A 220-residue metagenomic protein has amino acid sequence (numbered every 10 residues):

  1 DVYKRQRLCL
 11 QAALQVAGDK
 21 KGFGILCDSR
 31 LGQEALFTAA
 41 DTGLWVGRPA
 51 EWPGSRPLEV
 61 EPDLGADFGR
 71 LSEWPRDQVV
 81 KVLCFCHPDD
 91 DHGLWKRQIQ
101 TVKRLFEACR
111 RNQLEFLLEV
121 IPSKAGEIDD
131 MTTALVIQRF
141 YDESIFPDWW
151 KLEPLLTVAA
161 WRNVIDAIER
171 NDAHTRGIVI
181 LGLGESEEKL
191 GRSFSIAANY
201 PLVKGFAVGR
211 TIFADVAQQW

Functional and structural regions predicted by a protein language model:
V2-Y3: Short, small-residue-biased leader/transition segments that mark boundaries at the very start of proteins
L8-A17, A39, L64-V79, L94-W95 (+6 more regions): Alpha/beta enzyme core
A17-D67: Active-site cofactor/substrate anionic-group-binding motifs, chiefly glycine- and Lys/Arg-rich phosphate-binding loops
F23-L26, G47, D77-C86: N-terminal substrate-binding region of glycoside hydrolase catalytic domains
S29-Q33, A50-G54, C84-P88, V120-K124 (+3 more regions): Active-site-proximal loop/turn and secondary-structure-junction residues that shape catalytic pockets, frequently
E119, W150, G209: Conserved, mostly hydrophobic/aromatic
E153-W220: Catalytic-face loop-and-helix region of soluble metabolic enzyme cores
